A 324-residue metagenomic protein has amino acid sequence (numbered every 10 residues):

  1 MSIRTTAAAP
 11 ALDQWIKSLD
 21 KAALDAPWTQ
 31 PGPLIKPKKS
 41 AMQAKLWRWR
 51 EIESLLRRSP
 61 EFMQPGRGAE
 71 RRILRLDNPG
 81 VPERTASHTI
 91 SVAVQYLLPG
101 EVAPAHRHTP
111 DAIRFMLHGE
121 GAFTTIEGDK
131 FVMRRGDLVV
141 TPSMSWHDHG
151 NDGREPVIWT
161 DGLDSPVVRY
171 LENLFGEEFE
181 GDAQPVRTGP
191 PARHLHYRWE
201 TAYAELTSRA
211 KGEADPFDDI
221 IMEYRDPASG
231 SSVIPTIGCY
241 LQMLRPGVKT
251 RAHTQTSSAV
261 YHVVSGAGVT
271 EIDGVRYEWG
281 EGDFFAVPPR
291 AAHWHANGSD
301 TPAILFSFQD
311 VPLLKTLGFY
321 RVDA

Functional and structural regions predicted by a protein language model:
S2-H88, F175-Y240, R321-A324: A short, N-terminal "cap"/entry segment at the start of jelly-roll beta-barrel domains of the cupin/DSBH fold
S2-R50, S229-G230, P246, T250-R251 (+1 more regions): C-terminal functional regions that serve as terminal interaction/effector modules
I73, V81-R84, S91, A103 (+5 more regions): Intrinsic, low-complexity N-terminal interaction/targeting segments
L98, V102-R135, S145, T254 (+2 more regions): A short beta-strand-loop-beta hairpin characteristic of the jelly-roll/cupin
P99, I126, V132-D152, W159 (+4 more regions): Conserved metal-binding segment of the jelly-roll/cupin
I113-F115, V140, R154-N173, D300-R321: A short hydrophobic beta-strand segment most commonly corresponding to one strand of the jelly-roll/cupin
M243: Active-site-adjacent "gating/activation" loops or surface patches in catalytic cores
